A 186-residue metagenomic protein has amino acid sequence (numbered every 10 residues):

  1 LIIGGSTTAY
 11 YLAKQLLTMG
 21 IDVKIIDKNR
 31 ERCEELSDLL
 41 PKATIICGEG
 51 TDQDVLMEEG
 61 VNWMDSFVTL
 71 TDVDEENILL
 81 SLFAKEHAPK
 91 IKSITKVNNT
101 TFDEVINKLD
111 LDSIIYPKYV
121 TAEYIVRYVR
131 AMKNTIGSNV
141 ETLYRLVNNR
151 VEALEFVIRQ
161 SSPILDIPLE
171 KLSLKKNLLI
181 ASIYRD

Functional and structural regions predicted by a protein language model:
L1-D186: Cytosolic regulatory regions of ion transport systems
